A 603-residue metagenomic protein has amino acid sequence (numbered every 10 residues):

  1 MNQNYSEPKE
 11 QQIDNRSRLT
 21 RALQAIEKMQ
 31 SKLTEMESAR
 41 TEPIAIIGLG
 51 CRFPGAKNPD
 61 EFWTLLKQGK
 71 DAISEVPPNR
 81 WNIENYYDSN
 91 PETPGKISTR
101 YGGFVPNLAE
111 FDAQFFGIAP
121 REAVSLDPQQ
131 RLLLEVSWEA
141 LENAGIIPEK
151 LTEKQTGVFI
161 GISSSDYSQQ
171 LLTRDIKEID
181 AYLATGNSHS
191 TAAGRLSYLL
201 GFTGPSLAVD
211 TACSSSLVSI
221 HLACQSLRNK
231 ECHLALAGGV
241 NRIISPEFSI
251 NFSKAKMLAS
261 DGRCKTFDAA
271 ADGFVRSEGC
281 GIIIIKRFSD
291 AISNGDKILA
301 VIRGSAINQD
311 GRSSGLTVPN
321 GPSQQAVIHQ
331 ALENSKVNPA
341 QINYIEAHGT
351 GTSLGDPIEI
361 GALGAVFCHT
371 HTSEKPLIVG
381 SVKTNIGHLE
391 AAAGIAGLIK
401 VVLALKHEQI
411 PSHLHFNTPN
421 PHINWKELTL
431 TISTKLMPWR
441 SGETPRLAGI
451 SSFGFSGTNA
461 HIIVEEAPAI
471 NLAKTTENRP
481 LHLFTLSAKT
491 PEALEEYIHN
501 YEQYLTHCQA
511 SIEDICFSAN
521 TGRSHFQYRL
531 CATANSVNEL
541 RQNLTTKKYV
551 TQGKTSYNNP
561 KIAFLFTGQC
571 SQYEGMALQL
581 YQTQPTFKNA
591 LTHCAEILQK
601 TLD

Functional and structural regions predicted by a protein language model:
N2-A25, G50-R52, P319-N334, L447-I562 (+1 more regions): Flexible catalytic loop/linker elements that gate and position reactive groups at enzyme active sites
E10-T476, H507: Condensing-enzyme catalytic core of the thiolase-fold
E61-T64, A362, A493-E496, Q542 (+2 more regions): Short, solvent-exposed alpha-helical surface patches in well-structured domains
G102, S125, A488, Q552-D603: FabD-like malonyl-/acyl-CoA
L132, V136, A493-E496, N500 (+2 more regions): A non-catalytic, amphipathic alpha-helix used as a structural packing/dimerization or gating element in enzyme scaffolds
G304-S305, Q309-S314, Q542-Q552, N589: Acyltransferase
H388, H525-Q527, T601: Acyltransferase
N420, P438, L530-A532, E596-T601: Alpha/beta catalytic cores of group-transfer enzymes, especially the acyltransferase/condensing modules of polyketide
